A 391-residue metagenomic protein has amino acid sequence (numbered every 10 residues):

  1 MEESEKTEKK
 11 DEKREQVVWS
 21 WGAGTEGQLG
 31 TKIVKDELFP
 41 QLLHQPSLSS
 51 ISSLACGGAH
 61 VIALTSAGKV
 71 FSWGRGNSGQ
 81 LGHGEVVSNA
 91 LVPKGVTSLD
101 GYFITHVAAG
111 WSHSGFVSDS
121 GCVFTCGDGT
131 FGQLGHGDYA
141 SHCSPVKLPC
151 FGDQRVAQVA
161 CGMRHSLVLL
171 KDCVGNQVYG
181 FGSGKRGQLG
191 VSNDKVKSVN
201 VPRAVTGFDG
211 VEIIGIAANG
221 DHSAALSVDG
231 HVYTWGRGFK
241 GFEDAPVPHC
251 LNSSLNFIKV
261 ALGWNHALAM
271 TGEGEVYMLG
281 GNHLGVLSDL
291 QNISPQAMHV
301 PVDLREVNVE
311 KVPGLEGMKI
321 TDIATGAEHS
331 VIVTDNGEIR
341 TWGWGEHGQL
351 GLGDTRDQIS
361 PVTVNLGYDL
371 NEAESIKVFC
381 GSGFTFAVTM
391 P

Functional and structural regions predicted by a protein language model:
E2-R14, V18-L38, R75-A90, F124 (+8 more regions): Short glycine/serine- and acidic-residue-enriched loop/turn motifs that recur at repeat junctions
E8-S98, H106-A108, H113-F116, C122 (+4 more regions): WD40 beta-propeller repeat fold
S20, H60-A63, S72, H113-F116 (+10 more regions): Conserved core positions of repeat-based scaffolds
D36, S50, G57-G58, N89-V92 (+17 more regions): Beta-rich catalytic cores
H44-P46, T97-L99, P149-F151, N193 (+4 more regions): Surface loop/turn motifs at the tips and blade-to-blade linkers of beta-strand repeat domains
V107, W111-L255, V260-G263: Solenoidal tandem-repeat scaffolds enriched in leucines and small polar residues
N252-L255, P301-T321, G351-K377: Conserved blade-ending motifs and adjacent loop-strand segments that build the rim/top face of beta-propeller domains
G281, L315-G348: Loop/turn-rich, solvent-exposed surfaces of beta-rich toroidal or solenoidal domains
